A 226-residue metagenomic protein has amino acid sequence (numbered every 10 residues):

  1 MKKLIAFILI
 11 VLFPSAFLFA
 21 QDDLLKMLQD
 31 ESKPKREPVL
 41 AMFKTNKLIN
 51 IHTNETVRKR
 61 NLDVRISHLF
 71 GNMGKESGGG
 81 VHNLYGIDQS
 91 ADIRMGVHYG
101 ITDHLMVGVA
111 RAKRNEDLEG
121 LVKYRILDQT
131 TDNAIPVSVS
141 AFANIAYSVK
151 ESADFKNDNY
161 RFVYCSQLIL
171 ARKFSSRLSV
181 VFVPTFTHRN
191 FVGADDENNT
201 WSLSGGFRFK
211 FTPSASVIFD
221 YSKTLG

Functional and structural regions predicted by a protein language model:
L4-P14: Sec-dependent N-terminal signal peptides
A16-A20: Sec/Tat signal peptide C-region and signal peptidase I cleavage site
Q21-E151, F162-S166, F174, S179 (+2 more regions): Transmembrane beta-barrel domains of Gram-negative outer membranes and organellar outer membranes
G80-N83, N157, N199: Flexible, surface-exposed loop regions and adjacent strand-edge segments of Gram-negative outer-membrane beta-barrel
N159-R161, D196-E197: Active-site glycine- and acidic-residue-rich loops that bind and position anionic ligands or nucleotide-like cofactors
S176, V180, F186-W201: Short helix-loop boundary/capping segments
W201-K210: A contiguous pocket-lining binding segment that forms or flanks enzyme active sites
